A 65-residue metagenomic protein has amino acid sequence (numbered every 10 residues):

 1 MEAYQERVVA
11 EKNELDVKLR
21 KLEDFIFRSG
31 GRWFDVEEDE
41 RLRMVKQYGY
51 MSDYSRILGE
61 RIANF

Functional and structural regions predicted by a protein language model:
M1-F65: Extended, charge-rich alpha-helical interface modules
